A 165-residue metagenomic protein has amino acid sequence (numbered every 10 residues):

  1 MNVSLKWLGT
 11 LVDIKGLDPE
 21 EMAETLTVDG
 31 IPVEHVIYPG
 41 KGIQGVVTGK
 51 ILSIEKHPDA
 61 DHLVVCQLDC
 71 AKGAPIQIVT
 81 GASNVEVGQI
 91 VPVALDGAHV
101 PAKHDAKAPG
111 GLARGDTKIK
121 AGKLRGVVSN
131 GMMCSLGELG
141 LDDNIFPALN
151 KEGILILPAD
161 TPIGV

Functional and structural regions predicted by a protein language model:
M1-V165: Phosphate-backbone binding interfaces of nucleic-acid-interacting proteins
